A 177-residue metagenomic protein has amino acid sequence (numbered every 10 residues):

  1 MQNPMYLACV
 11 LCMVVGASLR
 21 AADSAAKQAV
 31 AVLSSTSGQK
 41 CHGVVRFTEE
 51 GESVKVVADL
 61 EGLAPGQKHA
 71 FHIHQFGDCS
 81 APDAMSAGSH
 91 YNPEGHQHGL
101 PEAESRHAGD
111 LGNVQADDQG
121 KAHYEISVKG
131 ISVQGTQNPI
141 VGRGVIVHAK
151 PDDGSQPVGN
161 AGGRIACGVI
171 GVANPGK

Functional and structural regions predicted by a protein language model:
M1-Q2: N-terminal secretory signal peptides that target proteins for export/translocation
M5-Y6, G109: Hydrophobic alpha-helical segments and their boundary regions
Y6-G16: Bacterial N-terminal signal peptides
G16-K177: N-terminal leader/targeting pre-sequences
